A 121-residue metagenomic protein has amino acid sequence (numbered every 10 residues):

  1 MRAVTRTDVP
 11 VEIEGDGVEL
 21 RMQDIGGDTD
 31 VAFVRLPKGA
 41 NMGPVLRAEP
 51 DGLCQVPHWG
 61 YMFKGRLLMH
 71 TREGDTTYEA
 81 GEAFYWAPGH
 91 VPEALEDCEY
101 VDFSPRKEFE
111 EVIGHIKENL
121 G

Functional and structural regions predicted by a protein language model:
M1-P44, P50, K117, G121: A short, N-terminal "cap"/entry segment at the start of jelly-roll beta-barrel domains of the cupin/DSBH fold
D16-G17, L53-C54, W86: Residues that act as N-cap/strand-start positions at coil-to-secondary-structure junctions
R21, A32, H58, L67 (+2 more regions): Residue-level detector of beta-strand structural context in well-folded domains
G27-T29, P88-I113: Ligand-binding loop in jelly-roll beta-barrel domains
G43-V45, E79-G81, E111-G114: A short, polar/proline- and glycine-enriched secondary-structure boundary/capping micro-motif
G52-M69: Short, conserved beta-strand element in jelly-roll/cupin
T71-H90: Short acidic-glycine-tyrosine-enriched beta hairpin
